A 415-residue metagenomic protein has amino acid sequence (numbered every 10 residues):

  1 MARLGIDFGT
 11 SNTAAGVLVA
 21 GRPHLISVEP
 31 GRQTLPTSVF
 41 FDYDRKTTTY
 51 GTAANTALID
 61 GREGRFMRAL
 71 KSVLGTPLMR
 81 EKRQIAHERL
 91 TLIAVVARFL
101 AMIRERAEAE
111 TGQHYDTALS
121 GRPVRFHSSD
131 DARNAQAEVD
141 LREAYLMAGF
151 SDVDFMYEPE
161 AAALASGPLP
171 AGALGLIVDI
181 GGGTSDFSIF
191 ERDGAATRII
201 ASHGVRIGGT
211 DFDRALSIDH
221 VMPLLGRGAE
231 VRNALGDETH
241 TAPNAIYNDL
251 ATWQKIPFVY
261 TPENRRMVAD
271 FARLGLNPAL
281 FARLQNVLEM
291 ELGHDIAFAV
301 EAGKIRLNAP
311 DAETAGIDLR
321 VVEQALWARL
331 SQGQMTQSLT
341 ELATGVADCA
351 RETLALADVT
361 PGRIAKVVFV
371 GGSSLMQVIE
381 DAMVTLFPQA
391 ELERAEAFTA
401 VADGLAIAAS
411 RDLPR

Functional and structural regions predicted by a protein language model:
M1-L35, A54-L176, D193-G209, W327-T360 (+1 more regions): N-terminal phosphate-binding loop and flanking beta/alpha elements of the actin-like ATPase fold
T34, R192-R320: Phosphate-binding glycine-rich/basic clefts of nucleotide- and phosphate-handling proteins, predominantly
V39: Class I SAM-dependent methyltransferase SAM-binding "motif I" and its flanking Rossmann-like core
K71-P77, G112-Y115, D270-L276, N308-L330: Flexible hinge/switch segments at interdomain interfaces of large molecular machines
M79-R80, G112-Q113, G226, E230 (+4 more regions): Intrinsically disordered or highly flexible coil/loop and linker segments, enriched in small and charged/polar residues
A171-G181, R227, S410-R415: A polyampholytic, Gly/Pro-enriched intrinsically disordered region
G182-S185, Y260-F271, G371-L375: Core structural elements
S185-R192: Amphipathic beta-strand/beta-sheet edge segments enriched in Tyr/Trp
